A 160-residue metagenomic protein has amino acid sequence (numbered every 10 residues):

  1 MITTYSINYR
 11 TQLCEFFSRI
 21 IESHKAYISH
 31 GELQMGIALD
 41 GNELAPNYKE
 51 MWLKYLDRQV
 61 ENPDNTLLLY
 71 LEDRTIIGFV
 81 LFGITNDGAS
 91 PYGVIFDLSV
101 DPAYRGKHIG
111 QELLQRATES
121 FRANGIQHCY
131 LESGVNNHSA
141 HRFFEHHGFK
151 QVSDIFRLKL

Functional and structural regions predicted by a protein language model:
T4-I7, T11, E15-S90, F96 (+1 more regions): Acetyl-CoA-dependent GNAT
L69, V94, S99, Y130 (+1 more regions): Conserved beta-strand segments that form the floor/walls of ligand-binding pockets within enzyme and binding domains
S90, H108, S139: Residues that form or flank phosphate/diphosphate-binding pockets in enzymes that use nucleotide phosphates
D97-V100, G106-E119, H146: Conserved acetyl-CoA-binding loop-helix of GNAT-fold acetyltransferases
R105, L131-A140, R157-K159: Conserved beta-strand-loop-alpha-helix junction that forms the acyl-donor binding cleft
Q111, V135-S153: Conserved active-site alpha-helix within GNAT-family acetyltransferase domains
F121-E132: Conserved GNAT acetyl-CoA-binding A-motif
